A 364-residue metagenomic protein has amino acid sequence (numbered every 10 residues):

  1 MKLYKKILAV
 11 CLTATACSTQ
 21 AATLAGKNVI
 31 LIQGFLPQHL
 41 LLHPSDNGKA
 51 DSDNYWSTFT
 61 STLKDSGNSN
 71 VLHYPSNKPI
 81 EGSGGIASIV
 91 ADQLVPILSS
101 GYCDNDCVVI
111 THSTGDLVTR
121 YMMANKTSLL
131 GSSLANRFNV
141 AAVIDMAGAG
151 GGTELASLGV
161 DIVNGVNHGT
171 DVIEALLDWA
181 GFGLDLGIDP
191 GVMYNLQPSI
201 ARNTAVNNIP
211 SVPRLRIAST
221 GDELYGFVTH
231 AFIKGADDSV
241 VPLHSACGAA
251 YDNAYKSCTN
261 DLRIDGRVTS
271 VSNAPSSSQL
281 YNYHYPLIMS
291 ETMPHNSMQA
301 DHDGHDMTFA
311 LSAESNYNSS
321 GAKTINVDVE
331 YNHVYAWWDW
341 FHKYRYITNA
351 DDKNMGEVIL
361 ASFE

Functional and structural regions predicted by a protein language model:
K2-Q20: Gram-negative bacterial Sec-dependent N-terminal signal peptides
A22-C107, D161: Active-site catalytic motif of lipid deacylating hydrolases and related acyltransferases
T23-L24, L134-F138, I209: Short, conserved loop/helix-junction motifs that constitute active-site signature segments in enzyme catalytic cores
V29, Q33, A87-L196: Serine-dependent carboxylesterase/thioesterase catalytic core of lipase-like alpha/beta-hydrolase/SGNH enzymes
V29-L31, N68-P75, V143, R214-R216 (+1 more regions): Conserved beta-strand scaffold positions in the cores of enzyme catalytic domains, especially in NTP/NDP-utilizing
F35-P37, N77-P79, T114-D116, A149-G151 (+2 more regions): Short, solvent-exposed loop/turn segments at secondary-structure junctions
P198-I200: N-terminal, Lys/Arg-enriched amphipathic/low-complexity engagement segments that precede the first folded domain
N207-E364: C-terminal catalytic-base region of ester-bond hydrolases, centering on the histidine of the charge-relay
